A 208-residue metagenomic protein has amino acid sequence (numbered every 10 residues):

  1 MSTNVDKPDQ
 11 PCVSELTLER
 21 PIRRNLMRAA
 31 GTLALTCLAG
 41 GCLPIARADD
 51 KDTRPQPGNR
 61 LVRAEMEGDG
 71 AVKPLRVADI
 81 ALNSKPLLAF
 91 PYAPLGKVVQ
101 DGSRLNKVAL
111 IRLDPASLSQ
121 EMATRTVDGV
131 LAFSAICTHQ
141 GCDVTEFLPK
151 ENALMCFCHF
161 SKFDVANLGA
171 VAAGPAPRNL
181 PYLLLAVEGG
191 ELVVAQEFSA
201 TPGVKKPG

Functional and structural regions predicted by a protein language model:
M1-P21: N-terminal secretory signal peptides
R20-N25, A34-Q56: N-terminal twin-arginine translocation
D49-I136, Q140-E146, V187-G208: N-terminal pre-ligand scaffold of iron-sulfur
T138-S161, A166-N179: Acidic, glycine-rich flexible loop segments
F163-V204: Short Fe-S-cluster ligation motifs
